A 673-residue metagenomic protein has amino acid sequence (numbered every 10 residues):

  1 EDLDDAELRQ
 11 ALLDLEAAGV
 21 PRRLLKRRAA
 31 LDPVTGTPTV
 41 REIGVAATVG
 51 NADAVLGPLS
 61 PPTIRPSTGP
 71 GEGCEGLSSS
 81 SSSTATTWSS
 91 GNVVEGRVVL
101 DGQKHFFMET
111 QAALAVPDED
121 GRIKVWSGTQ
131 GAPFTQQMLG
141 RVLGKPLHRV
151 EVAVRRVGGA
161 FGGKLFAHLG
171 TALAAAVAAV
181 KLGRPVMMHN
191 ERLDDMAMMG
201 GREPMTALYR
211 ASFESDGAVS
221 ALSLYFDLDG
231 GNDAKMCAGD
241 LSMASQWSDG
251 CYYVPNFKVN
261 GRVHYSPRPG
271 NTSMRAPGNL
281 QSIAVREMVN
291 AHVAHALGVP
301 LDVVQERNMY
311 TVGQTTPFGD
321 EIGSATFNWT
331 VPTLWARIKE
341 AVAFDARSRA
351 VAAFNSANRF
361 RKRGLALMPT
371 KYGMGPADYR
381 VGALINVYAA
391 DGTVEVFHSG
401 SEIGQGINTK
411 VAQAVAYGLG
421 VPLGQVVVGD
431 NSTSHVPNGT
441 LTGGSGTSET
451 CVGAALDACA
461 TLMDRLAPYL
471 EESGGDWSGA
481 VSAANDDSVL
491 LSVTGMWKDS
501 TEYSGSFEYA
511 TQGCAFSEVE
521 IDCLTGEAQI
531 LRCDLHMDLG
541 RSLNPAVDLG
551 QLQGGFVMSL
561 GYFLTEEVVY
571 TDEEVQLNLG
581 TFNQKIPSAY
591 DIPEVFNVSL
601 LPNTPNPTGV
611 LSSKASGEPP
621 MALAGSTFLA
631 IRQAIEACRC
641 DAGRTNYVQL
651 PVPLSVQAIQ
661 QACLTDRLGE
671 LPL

Functional and structural regions predicted by a protein language model:
E1-H536, T627-R644, Q660-L673: Structural alpha/beta core scaffold segments of enzyme domains
T68, A352, S356, V569-P587 (+1 more regions): Contiguous domain-boundary segments centered on the initiation and propagation of an alpha-helix
F360-Y372, L579-F596: A glycine-rich dinucleotide-binding beta-alpha-beta segment and adjacent secondary-structure elements that constitute
G424-D430, K585-S613: Generic long, charged, amphipathic alpha-helical segments
L539-N544: Cytochrome P450 core scaffold surrounding the K-helix E-X-X-R motif and the conserved "meander" helix-loop region
A546-G550: Short Gly/aromatic-enriched secondary-structure transition segments
